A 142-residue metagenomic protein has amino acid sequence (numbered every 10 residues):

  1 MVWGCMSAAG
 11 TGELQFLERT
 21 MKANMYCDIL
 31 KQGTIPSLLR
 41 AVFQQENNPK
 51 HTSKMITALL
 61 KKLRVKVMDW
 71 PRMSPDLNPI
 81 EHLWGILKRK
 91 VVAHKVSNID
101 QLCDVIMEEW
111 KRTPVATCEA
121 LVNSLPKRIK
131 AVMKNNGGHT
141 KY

Functional and structural regions predicted by a protein language model:
M1-Y142: Surface/interface recognition patches
